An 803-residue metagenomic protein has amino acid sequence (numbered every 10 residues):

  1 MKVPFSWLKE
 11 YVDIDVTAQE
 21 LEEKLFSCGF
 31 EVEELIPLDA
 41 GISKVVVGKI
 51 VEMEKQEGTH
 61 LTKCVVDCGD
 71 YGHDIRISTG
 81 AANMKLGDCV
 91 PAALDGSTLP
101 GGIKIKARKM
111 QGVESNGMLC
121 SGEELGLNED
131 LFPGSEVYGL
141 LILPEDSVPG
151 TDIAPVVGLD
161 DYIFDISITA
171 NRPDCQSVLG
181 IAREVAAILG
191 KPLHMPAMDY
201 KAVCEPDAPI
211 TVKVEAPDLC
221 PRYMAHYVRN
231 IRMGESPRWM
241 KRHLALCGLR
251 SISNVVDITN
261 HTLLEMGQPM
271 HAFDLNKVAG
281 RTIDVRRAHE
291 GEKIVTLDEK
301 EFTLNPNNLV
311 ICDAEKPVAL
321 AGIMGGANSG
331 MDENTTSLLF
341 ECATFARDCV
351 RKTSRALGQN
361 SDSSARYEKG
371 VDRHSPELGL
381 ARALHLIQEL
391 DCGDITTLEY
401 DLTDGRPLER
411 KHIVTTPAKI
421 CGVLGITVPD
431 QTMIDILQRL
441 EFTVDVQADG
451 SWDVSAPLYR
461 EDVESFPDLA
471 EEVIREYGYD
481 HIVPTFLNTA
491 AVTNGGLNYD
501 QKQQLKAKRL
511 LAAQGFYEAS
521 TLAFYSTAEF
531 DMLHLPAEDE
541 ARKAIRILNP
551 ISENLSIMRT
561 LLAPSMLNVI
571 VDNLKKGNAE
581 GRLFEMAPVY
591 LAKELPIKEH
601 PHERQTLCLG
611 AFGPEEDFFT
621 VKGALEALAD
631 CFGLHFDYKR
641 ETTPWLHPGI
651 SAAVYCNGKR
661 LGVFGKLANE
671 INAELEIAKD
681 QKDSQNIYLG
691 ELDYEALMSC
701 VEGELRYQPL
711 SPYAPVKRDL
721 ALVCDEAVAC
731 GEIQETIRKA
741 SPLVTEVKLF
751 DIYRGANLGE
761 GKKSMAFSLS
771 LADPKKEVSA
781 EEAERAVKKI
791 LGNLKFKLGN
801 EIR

Functional and structural regions predicted by a protein language model:
M1-A202, P206, L339, G358 (+5 more regions): Phosphate-backbone binding interfaces of nucleic-acid-interacting proteins
K2, E20, S27, Q438-F442 (+5 more regions): A carboxyl-terminal module marker
F5, E23, M53-K55, L189 (+2 more regions): Glycine/proline-enriched, intrinsically flexible loops and inter-domain linkers
E33, V47-I77, R242, L246 (+1 more regions): Conserved mixed alpha/beta core segments that line enzyme active sites in large multi-domain catalysts
D39-S43, Y200-A202, A491-V492, G496 (+3 more regions): Beta-rich nucleic-acid/ligand-interaction surfaces
E114-D130, S135-L140, A154, Y162 (+4 more regions): Mobile "lid/hinge" segments at catalytic clefts and subdomain interfaces of large enzymes
V185, L189-V214, D391-I420: Terminal amphipathic helices with adjacent charged low-complexity linkers/tails
I413-A579, R718, S770-P774, E782-R803: Extended, well-folded interaction surfaces typified by the phenylalanyl-tRNA synthetase beta subunit core
